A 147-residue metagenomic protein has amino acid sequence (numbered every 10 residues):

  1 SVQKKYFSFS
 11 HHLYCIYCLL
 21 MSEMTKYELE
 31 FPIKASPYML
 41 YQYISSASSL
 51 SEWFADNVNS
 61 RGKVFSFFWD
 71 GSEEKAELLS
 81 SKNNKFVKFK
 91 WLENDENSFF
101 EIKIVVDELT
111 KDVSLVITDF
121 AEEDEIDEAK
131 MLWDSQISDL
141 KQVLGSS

Functional and structural regions predicted by a protein language model:
S1-V2: Cationic, amphipathic, low-complexity segments that mediate targeting or membrane/lipid association
F7, H11-N57: Hydrophobic ligand-binding cavity/cleft-lining segments
S22-M24, A35-Y38, S51, F65 (+3 more regions): Charge-dense, helix-prone N-terminal extensions
E28-P32, S66-F68, E77, K103-V105: Generic structural detector for well-ordered beta-strands
L40-Y41, L50, F65, L78 (+4 more regions): Hydrophobic pocket/interface hotspot
S48-D95, F99: Glycine-rich portal/gate segments that line the openings of hydrophobic small-molecule binding cavities
K88-Q142: Beta-strand/loop substructures that line and gate deep hydrophobic ligand-binding cavities in soluble
L144-S147: Short, highly charged C-terminal tails/helix-capping segments
